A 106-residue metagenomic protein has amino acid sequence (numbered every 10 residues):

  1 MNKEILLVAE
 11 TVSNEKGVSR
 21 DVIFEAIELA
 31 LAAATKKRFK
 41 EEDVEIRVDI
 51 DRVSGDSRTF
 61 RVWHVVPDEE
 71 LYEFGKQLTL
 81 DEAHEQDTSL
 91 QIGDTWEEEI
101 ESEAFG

Functional and structural regions predicted by a protein language model:
M1-G106: RNA-contacting regions in translation and RNA-metabolism proteins, encompassing KH/S1 modules where present
